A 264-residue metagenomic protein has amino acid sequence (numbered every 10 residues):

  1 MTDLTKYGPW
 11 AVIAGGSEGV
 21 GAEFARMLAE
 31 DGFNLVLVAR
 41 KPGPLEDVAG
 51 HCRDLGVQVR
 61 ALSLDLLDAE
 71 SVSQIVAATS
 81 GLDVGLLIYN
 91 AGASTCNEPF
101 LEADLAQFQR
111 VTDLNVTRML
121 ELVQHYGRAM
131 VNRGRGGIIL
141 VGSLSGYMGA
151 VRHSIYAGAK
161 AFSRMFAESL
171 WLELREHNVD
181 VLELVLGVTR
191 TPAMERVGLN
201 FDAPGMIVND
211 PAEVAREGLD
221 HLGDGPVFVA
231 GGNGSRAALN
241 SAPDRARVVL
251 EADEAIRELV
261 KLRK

Functional and structural regions predicted by a protein language model:
W10, G15-G19: Conserved glycine-rich cofactor-binding loop
A14, V84-G92, N115, L140: Rossmann-fold scaffold of SDR-type NAD(P)-dependent oxidoreductases
D31-V48: Conserved glycine-rich Rossmann-like NAD(P)H-binding loop of the short-chain dehydrogenase/reductase
S73, A77, L86, G92-Q109 (+1 more regions): Conserved mid-core segment of classical short-chain dehydrogenase/reductases
L101-E121, R135, S163: Catalytic Tyr-X3-Lys loop
V123, A159: Active-site helix of classical SDR
S143: Residue(s) in the substrate-gating loop at a strand-loop-helix junction that position the organic substrate next
E183, L199-N240: C-terminal helical subdomain
